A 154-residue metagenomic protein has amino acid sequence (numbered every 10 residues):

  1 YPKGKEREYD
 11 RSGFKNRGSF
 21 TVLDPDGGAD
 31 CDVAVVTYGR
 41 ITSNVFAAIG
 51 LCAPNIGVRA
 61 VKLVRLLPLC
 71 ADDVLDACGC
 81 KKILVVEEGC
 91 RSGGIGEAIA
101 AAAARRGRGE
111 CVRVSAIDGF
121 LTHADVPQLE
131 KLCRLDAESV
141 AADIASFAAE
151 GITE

Functional and structural regions predicted by a protein language model:
Y1-E154: Thiamine diphosphate
